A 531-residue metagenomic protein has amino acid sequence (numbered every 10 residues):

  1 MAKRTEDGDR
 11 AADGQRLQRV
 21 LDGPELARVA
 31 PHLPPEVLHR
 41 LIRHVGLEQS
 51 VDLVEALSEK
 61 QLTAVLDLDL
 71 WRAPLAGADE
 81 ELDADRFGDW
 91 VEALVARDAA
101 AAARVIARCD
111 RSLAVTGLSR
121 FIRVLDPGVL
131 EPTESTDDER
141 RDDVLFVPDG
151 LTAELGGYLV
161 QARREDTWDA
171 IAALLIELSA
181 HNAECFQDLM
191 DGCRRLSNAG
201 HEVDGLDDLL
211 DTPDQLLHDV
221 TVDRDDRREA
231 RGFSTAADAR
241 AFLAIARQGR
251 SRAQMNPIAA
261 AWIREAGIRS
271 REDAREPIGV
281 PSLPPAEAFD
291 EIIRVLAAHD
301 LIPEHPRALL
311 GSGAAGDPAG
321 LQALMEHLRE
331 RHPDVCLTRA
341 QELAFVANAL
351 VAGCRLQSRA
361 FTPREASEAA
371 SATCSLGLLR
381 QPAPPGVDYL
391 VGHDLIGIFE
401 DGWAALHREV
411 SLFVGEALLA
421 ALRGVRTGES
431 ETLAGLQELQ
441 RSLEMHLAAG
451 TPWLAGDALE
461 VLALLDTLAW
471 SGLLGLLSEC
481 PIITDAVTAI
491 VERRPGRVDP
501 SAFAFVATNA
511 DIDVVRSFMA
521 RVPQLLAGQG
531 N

Functional and structural regions predicted by a protein language model:
M1-N531: General marker for long, soluble alpha-helical cores
